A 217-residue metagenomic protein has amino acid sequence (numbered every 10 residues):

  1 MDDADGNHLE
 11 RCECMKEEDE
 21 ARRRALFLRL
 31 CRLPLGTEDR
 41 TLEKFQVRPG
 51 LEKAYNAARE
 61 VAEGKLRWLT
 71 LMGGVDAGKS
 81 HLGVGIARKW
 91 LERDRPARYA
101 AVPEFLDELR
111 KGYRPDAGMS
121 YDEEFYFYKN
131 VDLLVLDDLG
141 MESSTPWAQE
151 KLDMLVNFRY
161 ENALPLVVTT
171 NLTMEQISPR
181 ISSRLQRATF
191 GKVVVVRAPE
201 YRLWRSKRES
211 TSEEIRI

Functional and structural regions predicted by a protein language model:
M1-K53, V193, L203-I217: A short, basic N-terminal segment
P49-R67: A short, well-structured juxtamembrane/interface segment
E52-N56, L91-N130, S143: Short glycine-rich substrate-engagement loop in P-loop NTPases that contacts/grips substrate
L66-V84: Walker A/P-loop nucleotide-binding motif
S80-R95: P-loop NTPase Walker A phosphate-binding motif
A87, F105-G112, L139-I217: Replace "adjacent to P-loop NTPase cores in ATP/GTP-dependent enzymes" with "adjacent to NTP-binding cores
R95-P96, N130-L133, N162-V168: Loop/turn-to-beta-strand initiation segments
